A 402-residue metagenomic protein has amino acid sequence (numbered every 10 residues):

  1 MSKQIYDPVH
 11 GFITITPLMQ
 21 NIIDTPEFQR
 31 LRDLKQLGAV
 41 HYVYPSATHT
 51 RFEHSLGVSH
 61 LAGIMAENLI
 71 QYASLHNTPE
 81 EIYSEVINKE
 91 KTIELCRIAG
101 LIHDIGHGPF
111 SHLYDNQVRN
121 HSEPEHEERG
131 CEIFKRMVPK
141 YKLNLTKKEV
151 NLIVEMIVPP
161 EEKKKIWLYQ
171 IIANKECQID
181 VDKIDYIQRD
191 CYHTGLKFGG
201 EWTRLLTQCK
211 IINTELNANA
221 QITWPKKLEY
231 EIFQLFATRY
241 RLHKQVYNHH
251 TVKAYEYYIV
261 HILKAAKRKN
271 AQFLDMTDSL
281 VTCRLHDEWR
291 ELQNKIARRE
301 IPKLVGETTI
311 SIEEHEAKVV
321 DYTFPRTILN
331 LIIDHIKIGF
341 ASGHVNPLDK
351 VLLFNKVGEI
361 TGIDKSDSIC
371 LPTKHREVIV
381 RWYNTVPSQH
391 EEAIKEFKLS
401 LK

Functional and structural regions predicted by a protein language model:
M1-R97, I105-K402: Histidine-centered, transition-metal-coordinating active-site segments
I102: Aromatic-lined, polymer-binding surfaces characteristic of secreted/periplasmic polysaccharide-degrading enzymes
